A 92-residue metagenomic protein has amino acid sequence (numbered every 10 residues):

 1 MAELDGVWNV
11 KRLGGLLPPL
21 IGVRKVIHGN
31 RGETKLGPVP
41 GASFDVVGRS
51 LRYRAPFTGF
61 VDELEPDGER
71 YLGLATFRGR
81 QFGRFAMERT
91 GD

Functional and structural regions predicted by a protein language model:
M1-G37, G73-A75: Tryptophan-anchored aromatic micro-motifs
L16, G29-R70: Contiguous, well-ordered beta-strand patches that form the walls/edges of small beta-barrel/beta-sandwich domains
R54-D92: Short, compact, well-ordered microdomains
